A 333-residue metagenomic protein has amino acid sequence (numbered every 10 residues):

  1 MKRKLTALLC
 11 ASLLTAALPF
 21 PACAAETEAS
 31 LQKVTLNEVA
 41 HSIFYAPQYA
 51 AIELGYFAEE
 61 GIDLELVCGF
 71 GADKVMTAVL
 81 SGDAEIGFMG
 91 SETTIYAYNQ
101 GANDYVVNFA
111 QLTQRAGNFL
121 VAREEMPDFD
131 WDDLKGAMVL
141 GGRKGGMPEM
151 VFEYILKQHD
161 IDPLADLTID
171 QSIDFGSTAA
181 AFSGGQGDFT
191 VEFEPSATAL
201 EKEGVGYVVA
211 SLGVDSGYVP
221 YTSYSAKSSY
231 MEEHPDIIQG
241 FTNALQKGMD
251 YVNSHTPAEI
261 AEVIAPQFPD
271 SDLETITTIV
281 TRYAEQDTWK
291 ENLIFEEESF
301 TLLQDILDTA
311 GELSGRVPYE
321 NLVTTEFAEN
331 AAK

Functional and structural regions predicted by a protein language model:
M1-K33, N330-K333: Short, low-complexity disordered leader/linker segments with a strong preference for bacterial N-terminal type II
T27-L164, T168-S172, A181, D188-E194 (+3 more regions): Short, glycine-/small- and polar/acidic-enriched structural segments that line small-molecule recognition paths
S42, G69-D73, F88, G142 (+6 more regions): Soluble non-cytosolic domains of exported or imported proteins
Y49, I95, E153, T198 (+3 more regions): Predominant activation on well-ordered alpha-helical scaffold segments within soluble catalytic domains
A84-F88, A284-E297, F327-K333: Short amphipathic alpha-helical segments at helix boundaries and their inter-helical linkers
T93, E124, D174-F268: Pocket-lining segment of extracytoplasmic ligand-binding domains
E232-L313: Secondary-structure end/capping motifs
T301-K333: Conserved C-terminal helix/tail region of periplasmic/extracytoplasmic solute-binding proteins
